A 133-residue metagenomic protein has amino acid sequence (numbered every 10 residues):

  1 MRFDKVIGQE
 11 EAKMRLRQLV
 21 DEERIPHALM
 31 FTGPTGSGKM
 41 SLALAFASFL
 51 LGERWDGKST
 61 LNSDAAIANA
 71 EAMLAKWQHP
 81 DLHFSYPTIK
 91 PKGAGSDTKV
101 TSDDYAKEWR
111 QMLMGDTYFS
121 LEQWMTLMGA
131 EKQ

Functional and structural regions predicted by a protein language model:
R2-Q133: Clamp-loader machinery-focused feature within the broader ASCE/P-loop NTPase space
